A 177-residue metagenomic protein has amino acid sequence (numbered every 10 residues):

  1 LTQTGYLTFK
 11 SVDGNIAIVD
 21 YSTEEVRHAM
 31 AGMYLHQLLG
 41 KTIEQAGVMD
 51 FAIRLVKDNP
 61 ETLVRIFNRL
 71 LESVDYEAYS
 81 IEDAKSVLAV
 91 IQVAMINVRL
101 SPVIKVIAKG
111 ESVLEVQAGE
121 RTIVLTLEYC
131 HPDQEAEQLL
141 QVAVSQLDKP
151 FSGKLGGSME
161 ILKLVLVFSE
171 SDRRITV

Functional and structural regions predicted by a protein language model:
T2-K154, S169-V177: Extended alpha-helical interface modules used as scaffolds for assembling large macromolecular complexes
R121-T122, S158-L162: Short glycine-/polar-rich loops that comprise or flank the Walker A/P-loop and associated switch/sensor motifs
L162-S169: Extended hydrophobic secondary-structure segments that form protein cores and membrane-embedded regions
